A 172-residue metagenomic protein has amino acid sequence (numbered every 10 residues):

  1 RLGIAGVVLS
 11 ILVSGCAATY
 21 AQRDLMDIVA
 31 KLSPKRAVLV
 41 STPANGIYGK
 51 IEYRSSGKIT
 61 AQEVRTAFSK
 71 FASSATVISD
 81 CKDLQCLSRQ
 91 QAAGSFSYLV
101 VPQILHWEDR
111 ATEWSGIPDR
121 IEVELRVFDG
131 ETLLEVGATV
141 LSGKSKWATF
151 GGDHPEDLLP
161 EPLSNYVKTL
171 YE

Functional and structural regions predicted by a protein language model:
R1-C16: Sec-dependent bacterial lipoprotein signal peptides
I11, S33, G94-S97: Structured loop/turn residues at beta-strand edges in well-structured enzyme cores
G15-F71, K168-E172: A structural "domain/chain start" motif
I47-S55, T112-E113, A148-D153: Second-shell loop/turn segments in exported
R65-R89: Short beta-strand->alpha-helix linker/helix-N-cap micro-motif that forms a surface specificity/interaction loop
A67, F96-H106, L158-Y171: Short, highly charged low-complexity linear segments
K82-V136, K146: Surface-exposed short loop/turn segments
E122, F128-E172: Short secondary-structure boundary motifs at beta->alpha junctions and helix caps
